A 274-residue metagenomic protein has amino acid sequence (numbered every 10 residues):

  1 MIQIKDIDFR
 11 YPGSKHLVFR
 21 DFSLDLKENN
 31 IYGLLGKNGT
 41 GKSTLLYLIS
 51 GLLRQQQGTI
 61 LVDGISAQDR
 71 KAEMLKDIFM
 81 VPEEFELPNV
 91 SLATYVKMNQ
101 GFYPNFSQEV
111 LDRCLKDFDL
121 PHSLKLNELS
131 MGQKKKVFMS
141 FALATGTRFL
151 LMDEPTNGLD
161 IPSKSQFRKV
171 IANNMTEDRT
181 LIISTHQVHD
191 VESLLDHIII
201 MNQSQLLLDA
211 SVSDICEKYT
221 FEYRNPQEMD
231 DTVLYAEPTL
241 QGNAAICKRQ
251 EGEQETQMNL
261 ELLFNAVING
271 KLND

Functional and structural regions predicted by a protein language model:
M1-D21, K27-E28: A short, flexible loop at the N-terminus of ABC-type nucleotide-binding domains that lies
Y32-K37: The feature captures the beta-strand-to-loop junction immediately N-terminal to the Walker
S50: Helix-to-loop junction immediately C-terminal to a conserved catalytic motif
G58-S66, E73-M74: Conserved ABC transporter NBD signature motif
E73, M80-V137: ABC-family P-loop ATPase nucleotide-binding domains
L150-E154, L159: Catalytic Walker B motif of ABC-type/P-loop ATPase nucleotide-binding domains
